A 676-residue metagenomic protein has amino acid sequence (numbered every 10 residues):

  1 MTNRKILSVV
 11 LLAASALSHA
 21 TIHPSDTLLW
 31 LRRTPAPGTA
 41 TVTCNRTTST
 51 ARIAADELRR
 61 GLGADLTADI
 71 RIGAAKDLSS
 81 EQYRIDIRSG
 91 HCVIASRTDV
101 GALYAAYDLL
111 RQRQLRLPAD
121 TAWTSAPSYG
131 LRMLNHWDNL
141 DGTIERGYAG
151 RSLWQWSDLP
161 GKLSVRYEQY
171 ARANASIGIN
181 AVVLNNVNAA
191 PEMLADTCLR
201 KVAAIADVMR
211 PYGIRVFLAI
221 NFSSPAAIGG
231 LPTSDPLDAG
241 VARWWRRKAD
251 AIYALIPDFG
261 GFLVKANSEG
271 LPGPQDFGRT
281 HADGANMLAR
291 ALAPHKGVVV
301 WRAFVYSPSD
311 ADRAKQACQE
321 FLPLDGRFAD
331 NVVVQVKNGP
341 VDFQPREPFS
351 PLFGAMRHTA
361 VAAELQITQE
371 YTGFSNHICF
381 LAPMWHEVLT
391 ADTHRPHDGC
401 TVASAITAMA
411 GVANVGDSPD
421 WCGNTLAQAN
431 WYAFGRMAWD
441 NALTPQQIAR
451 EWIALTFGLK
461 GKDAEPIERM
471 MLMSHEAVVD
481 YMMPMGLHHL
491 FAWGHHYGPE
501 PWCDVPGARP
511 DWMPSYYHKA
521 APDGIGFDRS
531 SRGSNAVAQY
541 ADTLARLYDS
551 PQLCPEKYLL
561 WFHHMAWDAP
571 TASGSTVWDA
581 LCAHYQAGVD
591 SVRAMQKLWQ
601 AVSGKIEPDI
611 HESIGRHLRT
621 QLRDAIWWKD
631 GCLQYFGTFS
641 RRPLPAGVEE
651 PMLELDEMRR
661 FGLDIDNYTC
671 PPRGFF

Functional and structural regions predicted by a protein language model:
K5-S15: Sec-dependent N-terminal signal peptides
V10, A102-A105, T143-E145, F343-P345 (+1 more regions): Short helix/loop capping segments that flank catalytic or ligand/cofactor-binding pockets
A13, H19-S89, A119-D120: Acidic, contiguous N-terminal accessory segments
T41-T50, V93-S96, W156-P160, P274-F277 (+1 more regions): Second-shell loop/turn segments in exported
T48, D99-G101, L140-G142, N188-A190 (+5 more regions): Solvent-exposed loop/turn segments at secondary-structure junctions within structured extracellular/periplasmic domains
A54-E57, G61, L78-Q82, I87-R246 (+3 more regions): Feature activates predominantly on carbohydrate-active enzymes
L66, D158, D196, G230-R450 (+2 more regions): Catalytic-core regions of glycoside hydrolase
D398-F676: Catalytic domains of carbohydrate-active enzymes that cleave complex glycans
